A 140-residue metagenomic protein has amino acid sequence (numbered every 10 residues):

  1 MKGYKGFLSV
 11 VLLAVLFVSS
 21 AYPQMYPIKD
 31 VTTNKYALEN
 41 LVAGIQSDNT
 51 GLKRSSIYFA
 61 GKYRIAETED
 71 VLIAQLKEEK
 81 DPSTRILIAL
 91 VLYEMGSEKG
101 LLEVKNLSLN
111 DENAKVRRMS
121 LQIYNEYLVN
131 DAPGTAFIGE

Functional and structural regions predicted by a protein language model:
M1-V11: Bacterial N-terminal signal peptides that target proteins for export
S9-S19: Bacterial N-terminal signal peptides
A21-Q24: Boundary of Sec targeting at the N-terminus
D30-G44, I65-K77, S97-L109, D131-E140: Amphipathic alpha-helical scaffolding segments comprising HEAT/armadillo-like alpha-solenoid repeats
D48-N49, K80-D81, E112-N113: Short inter-helical turns and helix N-cap capping residues of alpha-solenoid HEAT/ARM repeat scaffolds
A60, R64, L92, G96 (+1 more regions): Alpha-solenoid repeat junctions
